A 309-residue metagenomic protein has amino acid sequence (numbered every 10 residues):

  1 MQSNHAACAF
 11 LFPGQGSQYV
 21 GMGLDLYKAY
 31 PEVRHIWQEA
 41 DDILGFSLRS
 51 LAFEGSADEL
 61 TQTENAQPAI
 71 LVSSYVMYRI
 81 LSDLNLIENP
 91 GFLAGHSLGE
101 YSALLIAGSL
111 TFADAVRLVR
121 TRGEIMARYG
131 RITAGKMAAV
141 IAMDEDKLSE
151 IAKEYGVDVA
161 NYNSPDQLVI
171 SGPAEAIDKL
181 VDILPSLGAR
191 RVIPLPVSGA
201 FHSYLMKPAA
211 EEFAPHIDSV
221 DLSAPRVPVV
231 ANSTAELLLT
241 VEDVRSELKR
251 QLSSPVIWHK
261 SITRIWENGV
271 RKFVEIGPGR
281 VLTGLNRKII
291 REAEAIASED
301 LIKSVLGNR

Functional and structural regions predicted by a protein language model:
M1-K147, R191, L195, K272-V305: FabD-like malonyl-/acyl-CoA
A6, E88, L187, A224-P225 (+1 more regions): Structured loop/turn residues at beta-strand edges in well-structured enzyme cores
Q15-S17, A107-S253: Alpha/beta catalytic cores of group-transfer enzymes, especially the acyltransferase/condensing modules of polyketide
E32, A69-S73, A176, E212 (+1 more regions): Charged catalytic carboxylate motif
S82, P185, W266-G269: Non-catalytic positions within long, well-ordered alpha-helices that form the structural scaffold/packing of enzyme
V230, K249, I262-W266, T283 (+1 more regions): Generic hydrophobic alpha-helical scaffold/packing signal
S253-V270: A short, acidic, amphipathic alpha-helical segment used as a generic capping/interface helix at domain edges
